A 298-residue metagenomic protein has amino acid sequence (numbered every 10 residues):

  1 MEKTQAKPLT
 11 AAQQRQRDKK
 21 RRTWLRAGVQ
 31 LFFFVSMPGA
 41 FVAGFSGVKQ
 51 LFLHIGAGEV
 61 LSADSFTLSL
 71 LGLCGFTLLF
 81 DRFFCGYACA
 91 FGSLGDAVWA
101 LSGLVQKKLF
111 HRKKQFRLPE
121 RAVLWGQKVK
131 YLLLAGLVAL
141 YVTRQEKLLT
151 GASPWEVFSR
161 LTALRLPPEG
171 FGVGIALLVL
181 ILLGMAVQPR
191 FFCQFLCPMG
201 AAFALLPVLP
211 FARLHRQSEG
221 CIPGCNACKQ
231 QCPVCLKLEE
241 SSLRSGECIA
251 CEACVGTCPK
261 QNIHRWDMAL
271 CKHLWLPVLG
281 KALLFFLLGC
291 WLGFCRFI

Functional and structural regions predicted by a protein language model:
M1-Q230, V234, L238, G246 (+1 more regions): Non-ligating segments of multi-cofactor redox enzymes
I249: Short alpha-helical catalytic segment bearing the HExxH-like zincin motif of zinc-dependent metalloproteases
